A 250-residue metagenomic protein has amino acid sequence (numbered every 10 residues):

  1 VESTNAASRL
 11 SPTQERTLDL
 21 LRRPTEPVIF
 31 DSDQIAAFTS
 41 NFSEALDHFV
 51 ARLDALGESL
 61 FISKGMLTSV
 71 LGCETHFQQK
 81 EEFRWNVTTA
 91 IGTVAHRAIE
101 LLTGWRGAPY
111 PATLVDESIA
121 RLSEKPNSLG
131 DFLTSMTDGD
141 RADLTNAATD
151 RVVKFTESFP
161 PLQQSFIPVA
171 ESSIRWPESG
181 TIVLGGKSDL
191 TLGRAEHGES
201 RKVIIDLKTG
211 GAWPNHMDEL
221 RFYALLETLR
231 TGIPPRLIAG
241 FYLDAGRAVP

Functional and structural regions predicted by a protein language model:
V1-I91: C-terminal, charged and often intrinsically disordered regions of DNA end-processing helicases and nucleases
H76-K80, T93-G104, L225: Short, hydrophobic/amphipathic alpha-helical patches that form generic packing surfaces within helical domains
Q78-E82, S128-D140, R175, I204-K208: Short acidic, glycine/Ser/Thr-rich loop/turn "cap" segments at secondary-structure junctions
F83, I99-G107, T209-A212, T228 (+1 more regions): Hydrophobic/aromatic-lined pockets within catalytic cores
V87, I91, A95, G107 (+2 more regions): Hydrophobic (often cysteine-bearing) scaffold residues that line and stabilize catalytic clefts of nucleotide/cofactor
A98-E171: A non-catalytic, helix-rich entry segment at domain boundaries
S172-P250: Mg2+/Mn2+-dependent nuclease catalytic core
